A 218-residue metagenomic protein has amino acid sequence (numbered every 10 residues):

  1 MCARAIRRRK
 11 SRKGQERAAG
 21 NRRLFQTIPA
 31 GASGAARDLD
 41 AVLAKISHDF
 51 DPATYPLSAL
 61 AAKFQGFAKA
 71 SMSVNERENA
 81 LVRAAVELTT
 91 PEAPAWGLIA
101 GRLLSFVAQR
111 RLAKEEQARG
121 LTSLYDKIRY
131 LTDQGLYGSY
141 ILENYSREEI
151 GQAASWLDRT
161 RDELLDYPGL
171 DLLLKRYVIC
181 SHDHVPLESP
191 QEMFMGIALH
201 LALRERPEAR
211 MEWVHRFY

Functional and structural regions predicted by a protein language model:
M1-Y218: Extended catalytic cores of very large enzyme megasubunits
